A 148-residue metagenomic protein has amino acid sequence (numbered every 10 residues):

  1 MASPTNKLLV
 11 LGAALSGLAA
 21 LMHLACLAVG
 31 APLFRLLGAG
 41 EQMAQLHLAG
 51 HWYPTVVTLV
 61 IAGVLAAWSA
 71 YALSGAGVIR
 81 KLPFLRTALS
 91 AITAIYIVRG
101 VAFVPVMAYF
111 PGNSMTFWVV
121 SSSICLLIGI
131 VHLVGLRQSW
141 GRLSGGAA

Functional and structural regions predicted by a protein language model:
M1-A20: Cytosolic juxtamembrane helix and N-cap/initiation of the first transmembrane helix
A2, M22-V57, G75-K81: Interfacial loop at the N-terminal end of multi-pass membrane proteins
A2-T5, S69-R86, S139, L143: Juxtamembrane helix-break-helix junctions at the cytosolic face of small multi-pass alpha-helical membrane proteins
A44, K81-L85, F110-S123: Non-cytosolic membrane-interface motifs at loop->transmembrane helix junctions
V57-Y71, C125: Core segments of transmembrane alpha-helices that mediate helix-helix packing or line hydrophobic substrate/ligand
A88-V104: Hydrophobic alpha-helical membrane segments
A102-F117, L136-Q138: Membrane-helix boundary connector in multi-pass membrane proteins
L126-L143: Membrane-water interface at the C-terminal end of transmembrane alpha helices
